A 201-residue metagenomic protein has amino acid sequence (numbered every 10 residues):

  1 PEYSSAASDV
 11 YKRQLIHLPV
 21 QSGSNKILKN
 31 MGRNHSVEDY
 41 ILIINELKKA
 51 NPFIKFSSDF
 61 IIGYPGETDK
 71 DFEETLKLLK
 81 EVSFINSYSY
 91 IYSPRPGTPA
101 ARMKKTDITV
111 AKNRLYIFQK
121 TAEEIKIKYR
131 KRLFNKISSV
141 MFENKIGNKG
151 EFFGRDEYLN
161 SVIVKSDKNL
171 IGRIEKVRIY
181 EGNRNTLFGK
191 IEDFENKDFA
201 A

Functional and structural regions predicted by a protein language model:
P1-A7, Y11: Single conserved hydrophobic/aromatic residue that forms the stacking wall/gate of nucleotide- or nucleobase-binding
S5, L28, G66-K70: Conserved glycine-rich "GG(E/T)P / GGGxP" loop and the immediately following alpha-helix in the radical SAM core
R13-S22, V37-T98, I117-K128: Conserved C-terminal portion of the radical SAM core fold that forms the substrate/S-adenosylmethionine-binding
S24-N30, P96-M103: A short acidic, helix-capping loop that chelates divalent metal ions and anchors anionic groups
N30, S87, V164-K165: Thr-Gly-centered strand-to-loop micro-motif
R33: Active-site pocket-shaping loop/turn-to-helix segments
P94, R102-A201: Terminal RNA-binding accessory module
